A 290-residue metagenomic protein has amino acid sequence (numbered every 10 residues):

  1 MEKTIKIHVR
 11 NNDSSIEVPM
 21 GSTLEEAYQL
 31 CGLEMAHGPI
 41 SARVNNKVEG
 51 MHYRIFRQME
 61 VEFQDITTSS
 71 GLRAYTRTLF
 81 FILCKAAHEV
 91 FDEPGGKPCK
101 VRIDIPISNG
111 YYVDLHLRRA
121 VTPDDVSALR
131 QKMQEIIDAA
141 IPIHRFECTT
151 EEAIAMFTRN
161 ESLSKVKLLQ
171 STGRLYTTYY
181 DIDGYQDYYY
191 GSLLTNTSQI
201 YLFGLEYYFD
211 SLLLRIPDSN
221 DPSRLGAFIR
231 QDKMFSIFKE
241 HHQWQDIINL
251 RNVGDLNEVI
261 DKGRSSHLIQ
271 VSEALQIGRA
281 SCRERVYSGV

Functional and structural regions predicted by a protein language model:
M1-F80, K85-I107, Q131-K132: Ubiquitin-like/PB1-type beta-grasp interaction modules and other compact soluble beta-rich domains
P19, Y189, Y287: Short glycine/serine/threonine-biased micro-segments
Y53-A74, A86, P94-I107, Y112-R283: Auxiliary tRNA-acceptor-end handling modules of aminoacyl-tRNA synthetases
E284-V290: Positively charged, low-complexity/disordered segments
